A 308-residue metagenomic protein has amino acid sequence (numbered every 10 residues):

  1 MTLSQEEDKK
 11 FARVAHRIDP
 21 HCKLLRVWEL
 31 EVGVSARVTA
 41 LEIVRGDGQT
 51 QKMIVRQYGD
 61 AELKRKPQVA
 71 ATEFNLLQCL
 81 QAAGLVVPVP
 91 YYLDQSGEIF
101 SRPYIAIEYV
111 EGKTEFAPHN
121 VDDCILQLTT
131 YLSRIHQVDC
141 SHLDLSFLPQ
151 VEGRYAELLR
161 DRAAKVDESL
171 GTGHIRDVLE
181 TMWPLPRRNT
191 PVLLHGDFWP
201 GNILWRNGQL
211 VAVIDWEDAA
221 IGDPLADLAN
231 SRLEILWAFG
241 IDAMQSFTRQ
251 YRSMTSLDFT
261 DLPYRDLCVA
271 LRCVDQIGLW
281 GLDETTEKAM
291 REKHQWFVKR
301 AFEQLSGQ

Functional and structural regions predicted by a protein language model:
E6-C22, Q137-G196, S253, H294-Q308: An alpha-helical support segment within catalytic cores of ATP-dependent transferases
H21-E29: Short secondary-structure junctions
W28-P149, S169-L170, R188: ATP-binding pocket architecture of kinase catalytic cores
A36-I43, I54-V55, E180-A226: Active-site acidic catalytic loop and adjacent metal/ATP-binding pocket of ATP-dependent phosphoryl transfer enzymes
R56-Q57, Y91-Y92, L193-G196, V213-I214 (+1 more regions): Short beta-strand segments
G97-I99, A220-I221, G240: Short glycine/serine/proline-enriched coil/turn segments at secondary-structure junctions
D144-L145, W280-W296: Hydrophobic/aromatic-rich alpha-helical bundle segments in the mid-to-C-terminal region
L225-L257, V269-T285: Active-site activation/catalytic loop segments of kinase-like enzymes and analogous catalytic loops in related
